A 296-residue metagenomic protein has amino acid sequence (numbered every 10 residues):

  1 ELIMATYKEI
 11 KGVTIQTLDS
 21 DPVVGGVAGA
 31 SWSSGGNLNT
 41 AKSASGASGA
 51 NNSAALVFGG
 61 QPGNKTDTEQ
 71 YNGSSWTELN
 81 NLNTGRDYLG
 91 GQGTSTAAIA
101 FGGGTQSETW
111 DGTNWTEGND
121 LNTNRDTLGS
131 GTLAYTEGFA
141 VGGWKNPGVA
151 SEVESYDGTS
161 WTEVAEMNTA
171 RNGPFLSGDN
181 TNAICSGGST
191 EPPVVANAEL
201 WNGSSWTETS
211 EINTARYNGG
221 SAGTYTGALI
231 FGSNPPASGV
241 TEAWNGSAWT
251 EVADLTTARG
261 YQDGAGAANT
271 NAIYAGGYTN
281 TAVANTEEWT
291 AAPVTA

Functional and structural regions predicted by a protein language model:
E1-A296: Polar, enzyme-active/binding microenvironments
